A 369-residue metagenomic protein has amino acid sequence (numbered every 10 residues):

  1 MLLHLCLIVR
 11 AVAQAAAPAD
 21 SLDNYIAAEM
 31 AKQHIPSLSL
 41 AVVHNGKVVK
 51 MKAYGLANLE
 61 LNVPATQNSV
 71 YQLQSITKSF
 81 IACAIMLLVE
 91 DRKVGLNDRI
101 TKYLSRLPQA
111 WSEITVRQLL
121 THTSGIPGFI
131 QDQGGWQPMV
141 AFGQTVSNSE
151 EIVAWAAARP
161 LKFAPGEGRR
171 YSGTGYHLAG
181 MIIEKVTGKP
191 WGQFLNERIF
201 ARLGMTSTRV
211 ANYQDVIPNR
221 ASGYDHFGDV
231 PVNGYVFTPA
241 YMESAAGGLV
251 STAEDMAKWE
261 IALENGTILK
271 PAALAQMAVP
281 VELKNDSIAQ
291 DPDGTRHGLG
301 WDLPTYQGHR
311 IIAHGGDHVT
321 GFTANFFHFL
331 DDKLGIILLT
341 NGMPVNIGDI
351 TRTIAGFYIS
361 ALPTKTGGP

Functional and structural regions predicted by a protein language model:
M1-R10: Bacterial N-terminal signal peptides
Q14-K52, E184-E197, A201, F227 (+1 more regions): Catalytic loop of the DD-peptidase/beta-lactamase superfamily, centered on the K-T-G motif and neighboring
A27-I35, L59, M86-K93, T101 (+9 more regions): Sec-exported extracytoplasmic/periplasmic mature domains
S37-L40, Q131, E167-R169, T208-A211 (+1 more regions): Surface-exposed patches in mature extracellular/periplasmic domains of secreted proteins
L40-V42, G46-K47, Q72-G95, R99 (+6 more regions): Alpha-helical scaffold elements that line and support the substrate/ligand-binding pocket of soluble hydrolases
L56-S172, K189, D215, A221-F237: Active-site-proximal loop and beta-strand segments within enzyme catalytic domains
I130-G134, V210-Y213, I288-D291: Short aromatic-enriched loop/helix-cap "lid" or pocket-rim segments at secondary-structure transitions that line
